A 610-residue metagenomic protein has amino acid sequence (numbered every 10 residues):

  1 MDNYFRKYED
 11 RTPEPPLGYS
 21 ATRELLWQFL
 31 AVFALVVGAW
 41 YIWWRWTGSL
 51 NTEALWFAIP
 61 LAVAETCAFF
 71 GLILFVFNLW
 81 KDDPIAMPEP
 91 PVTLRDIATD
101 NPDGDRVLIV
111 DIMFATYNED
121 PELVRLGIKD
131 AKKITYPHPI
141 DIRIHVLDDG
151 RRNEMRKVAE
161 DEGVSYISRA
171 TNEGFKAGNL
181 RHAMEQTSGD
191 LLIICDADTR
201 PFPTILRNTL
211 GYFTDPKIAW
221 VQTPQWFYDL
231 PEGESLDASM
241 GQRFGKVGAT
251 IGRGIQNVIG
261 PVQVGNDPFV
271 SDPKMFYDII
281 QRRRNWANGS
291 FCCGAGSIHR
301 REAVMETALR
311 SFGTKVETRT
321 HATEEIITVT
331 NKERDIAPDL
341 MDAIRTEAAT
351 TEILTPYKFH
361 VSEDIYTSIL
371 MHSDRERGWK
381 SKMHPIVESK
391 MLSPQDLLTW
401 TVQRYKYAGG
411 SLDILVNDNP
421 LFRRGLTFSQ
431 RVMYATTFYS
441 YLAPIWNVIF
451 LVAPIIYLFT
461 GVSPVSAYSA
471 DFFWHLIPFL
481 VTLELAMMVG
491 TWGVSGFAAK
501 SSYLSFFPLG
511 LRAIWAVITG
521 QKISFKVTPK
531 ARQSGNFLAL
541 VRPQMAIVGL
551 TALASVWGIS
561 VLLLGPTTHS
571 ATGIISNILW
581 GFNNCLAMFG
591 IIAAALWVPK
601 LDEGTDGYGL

Functional and structural regions predicted by a protein language model:
M1-D10, V402-R423, R512-I523: Short, charged cytosolic
M1-G104, A159-G163, V258, M433-T436 (+2 more regions): N-terminal membrane-anchoring/stem segments of glycan-assembly enzymes
R11-E14, R301, T307-A308, P454: Long, acidic, intrinsically disordered low-complexity segments
P13-L30, V107-V124, K133, R423-W446 (+2 more regions): Loop-to-transmembrane boundary segments
V37-T66, S440-S524, F537-L610: Membrane-embedded multi-pass helical conduit in multi-pass membrane proteins, especially envelope-biosynthetic
C67-L421: Internal catalytic domains of large membrane-associated glycosyltransferases
K176, R431-A435, F497: Alpha-helical membrane-protein architecture signal
K390-W474: C-terminal or late-domain output modules
